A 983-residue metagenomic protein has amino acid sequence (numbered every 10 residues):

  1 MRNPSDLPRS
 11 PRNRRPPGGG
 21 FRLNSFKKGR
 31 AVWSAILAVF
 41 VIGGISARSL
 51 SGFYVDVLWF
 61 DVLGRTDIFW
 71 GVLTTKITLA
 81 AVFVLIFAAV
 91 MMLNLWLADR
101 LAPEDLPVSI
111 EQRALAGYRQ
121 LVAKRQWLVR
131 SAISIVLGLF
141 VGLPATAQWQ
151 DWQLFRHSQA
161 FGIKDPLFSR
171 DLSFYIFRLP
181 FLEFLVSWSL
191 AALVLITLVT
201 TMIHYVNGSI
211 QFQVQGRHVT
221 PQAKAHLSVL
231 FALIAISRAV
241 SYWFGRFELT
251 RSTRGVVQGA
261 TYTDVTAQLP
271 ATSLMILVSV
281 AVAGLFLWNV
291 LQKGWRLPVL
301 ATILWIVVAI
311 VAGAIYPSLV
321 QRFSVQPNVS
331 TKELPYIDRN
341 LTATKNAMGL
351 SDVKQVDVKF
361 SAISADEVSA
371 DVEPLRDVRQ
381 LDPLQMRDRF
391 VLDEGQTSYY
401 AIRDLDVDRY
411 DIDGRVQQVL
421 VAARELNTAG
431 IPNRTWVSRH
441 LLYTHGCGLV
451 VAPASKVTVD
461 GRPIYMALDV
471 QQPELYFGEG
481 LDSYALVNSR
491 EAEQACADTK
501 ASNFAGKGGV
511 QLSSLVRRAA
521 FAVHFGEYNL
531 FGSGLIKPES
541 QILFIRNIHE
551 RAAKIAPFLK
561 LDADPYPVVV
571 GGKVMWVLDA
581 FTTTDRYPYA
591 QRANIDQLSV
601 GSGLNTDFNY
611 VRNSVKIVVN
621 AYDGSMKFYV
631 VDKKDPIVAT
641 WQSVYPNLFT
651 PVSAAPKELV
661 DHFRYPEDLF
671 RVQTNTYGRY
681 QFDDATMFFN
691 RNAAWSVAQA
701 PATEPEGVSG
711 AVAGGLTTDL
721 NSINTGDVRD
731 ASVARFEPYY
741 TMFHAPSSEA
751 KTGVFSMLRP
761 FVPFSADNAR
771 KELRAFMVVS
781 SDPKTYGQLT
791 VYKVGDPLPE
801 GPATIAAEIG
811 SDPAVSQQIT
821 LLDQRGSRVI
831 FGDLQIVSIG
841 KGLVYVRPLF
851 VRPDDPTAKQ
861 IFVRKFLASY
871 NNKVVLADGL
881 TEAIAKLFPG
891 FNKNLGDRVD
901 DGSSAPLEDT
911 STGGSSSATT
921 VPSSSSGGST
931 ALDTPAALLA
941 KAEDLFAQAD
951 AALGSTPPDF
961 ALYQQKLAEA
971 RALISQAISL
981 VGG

Functional and structural regions predicted by a protein language model:
N3-G29, I36-G983: Soluble extracytoplasmic regions of secretory-pathway and membrane proteins
